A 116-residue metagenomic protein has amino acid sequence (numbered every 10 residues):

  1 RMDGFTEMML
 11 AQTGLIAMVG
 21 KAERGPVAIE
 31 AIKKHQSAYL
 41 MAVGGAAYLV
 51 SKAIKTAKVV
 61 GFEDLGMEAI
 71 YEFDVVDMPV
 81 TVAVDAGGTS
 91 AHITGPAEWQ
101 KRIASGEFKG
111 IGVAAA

Functional and structural regions predicted by a protein language model:
R1-M78: Feature captures the catalytic cores and cofactor-binding loops of soluble hydro-lyases/lyases that act on carboxylate
K52-A116: C-terminal binding/interaction regions
